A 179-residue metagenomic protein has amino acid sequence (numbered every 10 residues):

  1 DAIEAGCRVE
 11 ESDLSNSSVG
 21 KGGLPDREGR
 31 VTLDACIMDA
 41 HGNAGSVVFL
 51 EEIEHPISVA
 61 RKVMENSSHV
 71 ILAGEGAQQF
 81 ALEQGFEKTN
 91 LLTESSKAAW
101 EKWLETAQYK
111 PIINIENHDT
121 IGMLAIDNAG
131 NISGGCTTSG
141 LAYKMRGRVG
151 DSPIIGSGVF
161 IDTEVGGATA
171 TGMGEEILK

Functional and structural regions predicted by a protein language model:
D1-K179: Alpha/propeptide regions of enzymes that mature by internal proteolysis
